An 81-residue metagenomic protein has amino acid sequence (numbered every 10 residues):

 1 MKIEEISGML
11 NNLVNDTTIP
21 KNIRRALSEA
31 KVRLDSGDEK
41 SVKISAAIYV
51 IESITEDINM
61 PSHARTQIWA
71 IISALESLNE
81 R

Functional and structural regions predicted by a protein language model:
M1-R81: Peripheral, non-catalytic segments of secretory and membrane proteins
